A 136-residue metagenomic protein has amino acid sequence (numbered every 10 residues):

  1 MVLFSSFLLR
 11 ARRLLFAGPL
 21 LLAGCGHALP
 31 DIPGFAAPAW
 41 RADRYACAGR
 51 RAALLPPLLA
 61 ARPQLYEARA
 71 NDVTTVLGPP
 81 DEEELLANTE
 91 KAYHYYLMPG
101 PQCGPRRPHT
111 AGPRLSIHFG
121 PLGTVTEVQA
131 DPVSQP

Functional and structural regions predicted by a protein language model:
V2-L15: Bacterial N-terminal signal peptides that target proteins for export
L22-G24: C-terminal motif of bacterial Sec signal peptides marking the signal peptidase cleavage site
G26-P136: Residues within mature, well-folded domains
